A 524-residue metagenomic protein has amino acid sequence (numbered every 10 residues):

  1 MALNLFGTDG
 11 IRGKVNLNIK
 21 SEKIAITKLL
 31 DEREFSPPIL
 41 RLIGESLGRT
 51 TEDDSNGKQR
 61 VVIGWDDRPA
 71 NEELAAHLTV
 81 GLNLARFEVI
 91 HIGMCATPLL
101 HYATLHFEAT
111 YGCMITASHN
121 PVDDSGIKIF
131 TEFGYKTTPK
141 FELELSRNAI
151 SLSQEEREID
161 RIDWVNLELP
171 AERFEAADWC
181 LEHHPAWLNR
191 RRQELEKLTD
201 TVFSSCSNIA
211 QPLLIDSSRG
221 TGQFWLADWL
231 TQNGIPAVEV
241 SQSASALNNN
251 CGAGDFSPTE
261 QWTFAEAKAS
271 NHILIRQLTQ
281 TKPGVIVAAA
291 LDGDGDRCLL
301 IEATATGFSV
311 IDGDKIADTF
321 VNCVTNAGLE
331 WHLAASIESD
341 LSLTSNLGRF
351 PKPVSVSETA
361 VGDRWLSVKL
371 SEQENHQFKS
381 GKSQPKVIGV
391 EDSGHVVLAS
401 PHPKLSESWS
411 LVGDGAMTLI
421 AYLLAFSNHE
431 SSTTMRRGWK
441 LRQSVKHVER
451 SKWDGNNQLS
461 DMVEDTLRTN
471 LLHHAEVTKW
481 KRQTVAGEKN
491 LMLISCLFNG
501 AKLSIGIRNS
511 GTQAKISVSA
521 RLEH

Functional and structural regions predicted by a protein language model:
M1-L78, Y111, E168-L213, T221: An N-terminal, well-structured beta->alpha segment
L5, T110-M114, L214, I286-A290 (+2 more regions): Short glycine-aspartate micro-motif
K14, S125-K282: Gly/Ser/Thr-enriched, mixed-charge loops and adjacent short helices that form phosphate/oxyanion-binding elements
D54-D124, L226-I301, S371, N375: N-terminal small/polar loop signature for handling phosphorylated ligands or for N-terminal nucleophile
N56-D66, I90, P212-I215, W331-I337 (+1 more regions): Short glycine-rich phosphate-binding loop at a beta-alpha junction
V122-S125, T131-K140, R147, S151 (+3 more regions): Replace "Mg2+/Mn2+-dependent" with "divalent metal-dependent
V287, G293, L329-H524: Phosphate-binding and adjacent anionic-ligand microenvironments
